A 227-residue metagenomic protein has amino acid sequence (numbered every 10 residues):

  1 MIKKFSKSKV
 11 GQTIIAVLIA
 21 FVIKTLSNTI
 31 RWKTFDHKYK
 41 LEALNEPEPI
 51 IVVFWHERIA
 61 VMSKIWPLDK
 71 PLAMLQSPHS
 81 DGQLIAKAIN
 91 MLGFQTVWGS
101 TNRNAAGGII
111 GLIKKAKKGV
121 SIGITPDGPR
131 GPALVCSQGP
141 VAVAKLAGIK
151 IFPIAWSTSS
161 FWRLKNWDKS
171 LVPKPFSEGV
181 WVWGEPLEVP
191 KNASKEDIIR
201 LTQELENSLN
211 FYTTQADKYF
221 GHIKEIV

Functional and structural regions predicted by a protein language model:
M1-I65, E204-E225: Membrane-anchoring hydrophobic helices of lipid-metabolizing enzymes
P49-R103, A147, R163: Catalytic core of membrane glycerolipid acyltransferases/transacylases, capturing the structured, soluble-facing
Q83-A86, G107-K114: Short, charged beta->alpha transition segments
G99, T125, P153-I154: Generic beta-sheet signal
G111-V143, A147: Catalytic-site beta-strand/loop segments enriched in glycine and acidic/polar residues
S137-S194: A cross-family acyltransferase "interaction/gating" segment
E185-V189, A193-D217: C-terminal functional extensions of proteins
